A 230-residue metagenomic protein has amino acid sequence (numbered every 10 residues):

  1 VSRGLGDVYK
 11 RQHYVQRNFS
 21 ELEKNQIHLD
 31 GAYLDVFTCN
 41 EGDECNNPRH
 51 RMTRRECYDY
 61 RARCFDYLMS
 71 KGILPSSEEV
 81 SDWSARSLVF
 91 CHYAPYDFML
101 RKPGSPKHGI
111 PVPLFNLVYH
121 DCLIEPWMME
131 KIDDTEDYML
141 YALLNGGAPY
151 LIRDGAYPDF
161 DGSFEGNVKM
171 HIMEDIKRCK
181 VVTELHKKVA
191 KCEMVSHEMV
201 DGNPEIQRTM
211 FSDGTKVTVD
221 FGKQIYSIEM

Functional and structural regions predicted by a protein language model:
V1-L5: Positively charged, low-complexity/disordered segments
G6-M230: Active-site-proximal substrate-binding groove within the catalytic cores of carbohydrate-active enzymes
